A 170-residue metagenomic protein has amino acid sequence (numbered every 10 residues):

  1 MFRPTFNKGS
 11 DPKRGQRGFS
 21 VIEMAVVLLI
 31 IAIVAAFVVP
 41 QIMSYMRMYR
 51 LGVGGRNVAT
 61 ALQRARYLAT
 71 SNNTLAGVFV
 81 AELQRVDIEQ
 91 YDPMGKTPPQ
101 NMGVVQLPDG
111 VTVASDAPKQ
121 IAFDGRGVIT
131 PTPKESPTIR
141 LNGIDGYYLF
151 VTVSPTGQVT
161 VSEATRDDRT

Functional and structural regions predicted by a protein language model:
M1-D11, A25-L28, I33-Q63, Y67-T170: N-terminal helix-rich module
K13-G15: Acidic/polar helix N-cap motif
